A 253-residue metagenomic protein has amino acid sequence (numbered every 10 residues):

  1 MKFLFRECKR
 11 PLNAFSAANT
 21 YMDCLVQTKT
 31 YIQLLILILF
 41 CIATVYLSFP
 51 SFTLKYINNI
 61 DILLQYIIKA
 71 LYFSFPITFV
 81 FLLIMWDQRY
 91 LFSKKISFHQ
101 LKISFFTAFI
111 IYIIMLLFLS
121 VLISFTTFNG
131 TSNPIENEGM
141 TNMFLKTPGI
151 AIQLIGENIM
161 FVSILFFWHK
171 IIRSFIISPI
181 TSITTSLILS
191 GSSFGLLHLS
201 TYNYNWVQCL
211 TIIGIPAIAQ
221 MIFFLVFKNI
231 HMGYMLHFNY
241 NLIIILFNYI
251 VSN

Functional and structural regions predicted by a protein language model:
M1-I32, Y90-S93: N-terminal juxtamembrane cytosolic/stromal segments of multi-pass membrane proteins
D23-F40, I68-T78, K102-V121, A219 (+1 more regions): Alpha-helical transmembrane segments of integral membrane proteins, especially early/N-terminal helices
T28-W86, E136: Alpha-helical transmembrane segments in multi-pass membrane proteins
T30-L34, Q65-F73, Q100, S104 (+6 more regions): Residue-level signature of transmembrane alpha-helical entry/exit and packing/kink sites in multi-pass membrane
S48, F81, M85, F118-L119 (+2 more regions): Hydrophobic membrane-targeting signal helices
S48-F49, F81-L91, W168-R173, L225-F227: Structural signal for the C-terminal ends of transmembrane alpha-helices and the immediately following loop
Y56-I67, Q88-M160, I164-I177: Juxtamembrane helix-loop-helix connectors linking adjacent transmembrane helices in multi-pass membrane enzymes
M143-N253: Transmembrane helix-loop-helix hairpins at the membrane interface of multi-pass integral membrane proteins
